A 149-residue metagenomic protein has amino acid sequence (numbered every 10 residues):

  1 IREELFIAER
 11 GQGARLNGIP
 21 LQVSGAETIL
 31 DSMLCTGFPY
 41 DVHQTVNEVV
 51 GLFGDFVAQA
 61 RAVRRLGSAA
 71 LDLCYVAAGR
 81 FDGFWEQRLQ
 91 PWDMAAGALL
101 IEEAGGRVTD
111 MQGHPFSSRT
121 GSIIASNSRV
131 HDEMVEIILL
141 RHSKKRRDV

Functional and structural regions predicted by a protein language model:
I1-L73, T120-V149: Acidic beta-strand-loop-alpha-helix segment within the catalytic core of divalent metal-dependent phosphate-processing
L34, A96-G97: Short active-site alpha-helical segment characteristic of glycosyltransferases and processive polysaccharide synthases
F38, Q87-L89, M111-H114: Short secondary-structure boundary segments
A69-A70, Q90-M94, P115-R119: Small/polar glycine-rich anion-binding or flexible loop at a beta-alpha turn
C74-A77, A98-E103: Hydrophobic residues within well-ordered alpha-helices
A78-G83, G106-R107: Alpha-to-beta junction loops
F81-P91: Active-site neighborhoods of divalent-metal-dependent phosphate/nucleic-acid chemistry enzymes
G105-S122: Acidic, metal-binding active-site segment of PIN/NYN-like and related structure-specific nucleases
